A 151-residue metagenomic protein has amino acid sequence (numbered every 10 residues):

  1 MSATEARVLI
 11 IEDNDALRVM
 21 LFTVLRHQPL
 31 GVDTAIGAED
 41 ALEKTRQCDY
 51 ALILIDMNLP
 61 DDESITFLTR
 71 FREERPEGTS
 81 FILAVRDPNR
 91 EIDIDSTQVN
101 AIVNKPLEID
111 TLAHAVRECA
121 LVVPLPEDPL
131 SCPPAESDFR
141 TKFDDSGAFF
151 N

Functional and structural regions predicted by a protein language model:
E12: Conserved acidic carboxylate
D15-D33: Two-component/phosphorelay signaling modules centered on CheY-like receiver
T34-L52: Acidic, metal-coordinating helix/loop segments flanking the phosphotransfer/catalytic sites of two-component signaling
D56-R72: Conserved phosphotransfer microenvironments
S64, D95-V103: As written
G78-N89, V103: A short, hydrophobic beta-strand element within the central beta-sheet of small alpha/beta folds
L107-E118: C-terminal output helix
V123-N151: CheY-like receiver
